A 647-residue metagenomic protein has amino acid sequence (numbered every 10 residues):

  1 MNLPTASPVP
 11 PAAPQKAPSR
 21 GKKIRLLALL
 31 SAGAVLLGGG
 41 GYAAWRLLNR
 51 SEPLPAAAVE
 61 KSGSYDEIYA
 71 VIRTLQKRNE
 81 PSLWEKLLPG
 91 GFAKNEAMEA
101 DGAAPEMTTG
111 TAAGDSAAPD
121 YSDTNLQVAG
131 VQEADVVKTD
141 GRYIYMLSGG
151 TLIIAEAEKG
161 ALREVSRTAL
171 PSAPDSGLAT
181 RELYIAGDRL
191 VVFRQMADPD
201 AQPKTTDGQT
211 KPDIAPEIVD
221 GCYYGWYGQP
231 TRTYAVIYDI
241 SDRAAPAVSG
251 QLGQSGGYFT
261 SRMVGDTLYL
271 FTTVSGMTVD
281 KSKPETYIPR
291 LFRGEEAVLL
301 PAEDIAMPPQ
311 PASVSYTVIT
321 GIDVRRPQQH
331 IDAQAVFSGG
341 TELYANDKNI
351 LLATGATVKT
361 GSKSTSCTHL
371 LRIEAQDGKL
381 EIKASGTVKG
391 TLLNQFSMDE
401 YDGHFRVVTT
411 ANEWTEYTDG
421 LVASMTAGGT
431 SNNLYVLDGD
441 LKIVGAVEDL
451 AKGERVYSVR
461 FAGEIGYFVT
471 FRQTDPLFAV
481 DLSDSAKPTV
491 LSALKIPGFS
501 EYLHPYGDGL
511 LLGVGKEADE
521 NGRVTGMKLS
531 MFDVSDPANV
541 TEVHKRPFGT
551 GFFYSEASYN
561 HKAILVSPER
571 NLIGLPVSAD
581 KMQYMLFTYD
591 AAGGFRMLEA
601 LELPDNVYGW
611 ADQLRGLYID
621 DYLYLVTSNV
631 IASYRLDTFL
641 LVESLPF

Functional and structural regions predicted by a protein language model:
N2-P14, L26-F647: Beta-sheet-rich non-transmembrane sensory/scaffold domains
A13, S19-R20: Short, low-complexity interaction segments enriched in Ser/Thr/Pro/Gly
R20-L26: Bacterial N-terminal signal peptides that target proteins for export
